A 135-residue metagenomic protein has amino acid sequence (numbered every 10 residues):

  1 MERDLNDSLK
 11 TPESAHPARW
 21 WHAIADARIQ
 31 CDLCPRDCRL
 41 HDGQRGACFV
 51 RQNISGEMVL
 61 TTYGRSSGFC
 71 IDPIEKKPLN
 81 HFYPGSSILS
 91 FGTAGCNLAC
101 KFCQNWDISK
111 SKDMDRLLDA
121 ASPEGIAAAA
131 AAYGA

Functional and structural regions predicted by a protein language model:
M1-S86: Flexible, acidic/Gly-rich N-terminal and inter-domain linker regions that tether and position cofactor-handling modules
Q52-A135: Conserved Radical SAM active-site core
